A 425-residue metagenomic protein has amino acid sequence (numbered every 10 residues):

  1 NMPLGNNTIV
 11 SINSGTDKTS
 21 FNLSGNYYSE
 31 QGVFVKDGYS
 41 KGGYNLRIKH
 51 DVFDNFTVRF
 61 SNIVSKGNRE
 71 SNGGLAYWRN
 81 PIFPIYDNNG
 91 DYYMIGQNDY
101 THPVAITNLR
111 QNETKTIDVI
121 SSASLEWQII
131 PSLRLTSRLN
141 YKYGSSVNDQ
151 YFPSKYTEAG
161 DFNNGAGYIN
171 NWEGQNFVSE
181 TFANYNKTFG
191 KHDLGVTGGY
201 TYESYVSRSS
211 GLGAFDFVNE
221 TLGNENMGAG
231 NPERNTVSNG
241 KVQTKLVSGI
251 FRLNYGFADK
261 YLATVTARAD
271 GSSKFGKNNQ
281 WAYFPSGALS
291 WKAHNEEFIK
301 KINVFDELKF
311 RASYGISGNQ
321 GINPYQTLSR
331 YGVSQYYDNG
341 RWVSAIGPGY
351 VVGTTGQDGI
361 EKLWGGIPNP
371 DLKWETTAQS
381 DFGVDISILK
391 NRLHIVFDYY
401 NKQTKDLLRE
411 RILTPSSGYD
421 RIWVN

Functional and structural regions predicted by a protein language model:
N1, G5-I9, A76-V104: Acidic, glycine-rich flexible loop segments
N1-K36, N72-L75, A105-E113, L125-Q128: Residues embedded in well-ordered regular secondary structure
K41, R47-F56, F60-K66, N98-F152 (+1 more regions): Extracellular/periplasmic, surface-exposed regions of secreted and cell-surface proteins
E158-A159: N-terminal, polar/charged subdomain of small-to-medium soluble alpha/beta proteins
